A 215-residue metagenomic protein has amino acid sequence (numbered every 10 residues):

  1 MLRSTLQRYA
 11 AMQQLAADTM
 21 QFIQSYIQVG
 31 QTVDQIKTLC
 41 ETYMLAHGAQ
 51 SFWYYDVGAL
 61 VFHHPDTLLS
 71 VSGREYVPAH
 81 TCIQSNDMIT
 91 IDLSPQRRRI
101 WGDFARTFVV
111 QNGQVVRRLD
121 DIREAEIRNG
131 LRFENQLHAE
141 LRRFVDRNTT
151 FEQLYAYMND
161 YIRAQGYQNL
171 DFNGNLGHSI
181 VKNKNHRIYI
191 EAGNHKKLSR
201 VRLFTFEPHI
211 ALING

Functional and structural regions predicted by a protein language model:
M1-G215: Active-site neighborhoods and metal-handling regions in enzymes and metal-associated proteins
